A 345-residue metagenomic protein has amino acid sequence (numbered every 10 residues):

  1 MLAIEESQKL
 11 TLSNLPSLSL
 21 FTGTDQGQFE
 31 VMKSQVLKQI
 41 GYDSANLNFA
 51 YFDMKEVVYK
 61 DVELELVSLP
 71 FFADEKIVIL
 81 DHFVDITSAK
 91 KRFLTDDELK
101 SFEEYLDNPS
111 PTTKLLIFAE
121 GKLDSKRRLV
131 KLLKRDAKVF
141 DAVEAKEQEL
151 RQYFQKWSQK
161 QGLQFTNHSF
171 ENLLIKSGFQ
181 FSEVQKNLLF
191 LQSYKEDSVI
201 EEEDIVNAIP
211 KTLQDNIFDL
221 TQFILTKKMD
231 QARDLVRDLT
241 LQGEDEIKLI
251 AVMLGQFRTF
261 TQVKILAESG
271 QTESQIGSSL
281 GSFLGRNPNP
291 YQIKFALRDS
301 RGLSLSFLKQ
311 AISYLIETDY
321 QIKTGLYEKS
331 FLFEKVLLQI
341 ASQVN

Functional and structural regions predicted by a protein language model:
M1-L37: Glycine-rich P-loop/Walker A and Walker A-like loops and their local beta1-loop-alpha1 context in P-loop NTPases
M1-N14, K156, Y327, K335 (+1 more regions): Intrinsically disordered, low-complexity basic tails and flexible linkers associated with large NTP-driven
L2-E5, E30-T212, N216-D219, D319-G325 (+1 more regions): Non-catalytic interfacial helical region
S17-L20, I77, K114-L116, I247: Residue-level preference for the first positions of well-ordered beta-strands
F21, Q180, L315: A residue-level signal for conserved active-site and pocket-lining positions in enzyme catalytic cores
G27, D85, L241: Residues immediately C-terminal
T212, L220, I224-Q231: Short helix-adjacent coil turns
D230-N345: Helix-rich C-terminal "collar"/helical-bundle subdomain used as an assembly and partner-interaction module in RFC-like
